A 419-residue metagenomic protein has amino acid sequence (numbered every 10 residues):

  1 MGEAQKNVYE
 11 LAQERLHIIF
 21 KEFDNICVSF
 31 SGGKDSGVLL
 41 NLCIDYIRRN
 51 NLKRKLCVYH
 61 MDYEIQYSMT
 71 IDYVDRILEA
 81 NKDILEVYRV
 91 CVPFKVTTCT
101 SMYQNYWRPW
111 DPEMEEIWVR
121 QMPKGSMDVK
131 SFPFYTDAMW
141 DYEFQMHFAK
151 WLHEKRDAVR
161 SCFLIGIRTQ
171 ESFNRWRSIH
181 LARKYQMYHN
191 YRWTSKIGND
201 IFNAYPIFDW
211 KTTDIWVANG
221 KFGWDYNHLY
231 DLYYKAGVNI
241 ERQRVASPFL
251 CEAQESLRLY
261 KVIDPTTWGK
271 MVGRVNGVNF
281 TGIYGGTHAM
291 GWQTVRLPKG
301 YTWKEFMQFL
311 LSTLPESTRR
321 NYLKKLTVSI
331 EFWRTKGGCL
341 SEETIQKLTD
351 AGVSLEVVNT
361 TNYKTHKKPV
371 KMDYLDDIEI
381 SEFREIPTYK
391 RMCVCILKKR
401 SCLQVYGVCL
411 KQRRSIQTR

Functional and structural regions predicted by a protein language model:
M1-S29, S36-R419: Nucleotide-activated chemistry modules centered on ATP-dependent adenylation/adenylyltransferase
